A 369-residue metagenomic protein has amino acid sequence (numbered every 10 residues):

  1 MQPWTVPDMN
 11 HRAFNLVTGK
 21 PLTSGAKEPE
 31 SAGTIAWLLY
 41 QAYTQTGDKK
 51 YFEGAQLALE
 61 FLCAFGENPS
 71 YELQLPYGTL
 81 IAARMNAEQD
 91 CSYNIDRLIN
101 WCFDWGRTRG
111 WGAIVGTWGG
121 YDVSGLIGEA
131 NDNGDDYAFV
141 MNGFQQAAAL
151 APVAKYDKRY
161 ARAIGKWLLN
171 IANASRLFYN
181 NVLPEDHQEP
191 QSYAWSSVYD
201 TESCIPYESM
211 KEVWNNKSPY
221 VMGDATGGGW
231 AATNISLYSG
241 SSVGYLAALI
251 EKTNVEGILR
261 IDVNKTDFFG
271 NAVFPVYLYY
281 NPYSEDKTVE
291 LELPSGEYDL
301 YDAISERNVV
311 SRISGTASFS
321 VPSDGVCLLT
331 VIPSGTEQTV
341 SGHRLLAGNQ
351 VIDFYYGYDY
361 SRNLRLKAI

Functional and structural regions predicted by a protein language model:
M1-D48, G228-L249: Eukaryotic alpha-helical scaffold "rod" segments
M1-V17, T44-P69, Y93-L126, K166-E185: Long, well-ordered core segments of solenoidal/helical folds
Q2-A26, L59, P76-Y93, V115-A138 (+1 more regions): Carbohydrate-binding/catalytic loop surfaces
T23-A26, G33-G47, Y77-D90, G134 (+1 more regions): Well-ordered alpha-helical scaffold segments within catalytic/enzyme domains
G125-E189, S311: Membrane-proximal bilayer-interacting regions
A225-G296: Carbohydrate-binding surface patches
P294-N308: Solvent-exposed beta-hairpin/edge-strand motifs
R312-L366: C-terminal beta-strand-rich structural cap/linker in extracellular carbohydrate-active enzymes
